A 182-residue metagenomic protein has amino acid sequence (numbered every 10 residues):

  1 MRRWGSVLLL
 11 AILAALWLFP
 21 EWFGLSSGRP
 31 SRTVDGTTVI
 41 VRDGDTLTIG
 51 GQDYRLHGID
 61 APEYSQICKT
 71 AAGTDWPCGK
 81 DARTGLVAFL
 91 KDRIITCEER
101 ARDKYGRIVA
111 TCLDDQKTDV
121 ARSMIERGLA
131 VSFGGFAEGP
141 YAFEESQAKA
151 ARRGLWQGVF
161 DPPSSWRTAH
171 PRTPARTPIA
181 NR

Functional and structural regions predicted by a protein language model:
M1-R182: Small beta-barrel nucleic-acid-binding modules, primarily SNase/OB-fold domains and secondarily Tudor-like barrels
